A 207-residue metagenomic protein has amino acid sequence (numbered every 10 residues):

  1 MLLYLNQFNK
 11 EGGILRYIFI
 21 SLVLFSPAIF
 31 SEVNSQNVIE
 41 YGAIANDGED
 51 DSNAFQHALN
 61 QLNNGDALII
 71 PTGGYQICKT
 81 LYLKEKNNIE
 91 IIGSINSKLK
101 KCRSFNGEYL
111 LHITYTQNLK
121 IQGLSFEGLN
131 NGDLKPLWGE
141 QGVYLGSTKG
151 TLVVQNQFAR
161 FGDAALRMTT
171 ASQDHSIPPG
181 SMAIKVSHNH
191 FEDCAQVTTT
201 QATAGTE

Functional and structural regions predicted by a protein language model:
L3-I14: Short, Lys/Arg-enriched N-terminal segments with co-localized hydrophobic residues within the first ~10-30 amino acids
Y17-F25: Sec-dependent N-terminal signal peptides
S31-S35: Boundary at the C-terminal end of the N-terminal hydrophobic targeting segment
V38-P71: Acidic Gly/Asp/Thr-rich repetitive segments characteristic of extracellular carbohydrate-active and adhesion proteins
S52-N64, Q76-I92, L99-G123, E127-G150 (+1 more regions): Extracellular beta-strand-rich solenoid/capping regions of secreted or surface-exposed proteins that bind or remodel
R160, A164-E207: Solenoidal tandem-repeat scaffolds enriched in leucines and small polar residues
